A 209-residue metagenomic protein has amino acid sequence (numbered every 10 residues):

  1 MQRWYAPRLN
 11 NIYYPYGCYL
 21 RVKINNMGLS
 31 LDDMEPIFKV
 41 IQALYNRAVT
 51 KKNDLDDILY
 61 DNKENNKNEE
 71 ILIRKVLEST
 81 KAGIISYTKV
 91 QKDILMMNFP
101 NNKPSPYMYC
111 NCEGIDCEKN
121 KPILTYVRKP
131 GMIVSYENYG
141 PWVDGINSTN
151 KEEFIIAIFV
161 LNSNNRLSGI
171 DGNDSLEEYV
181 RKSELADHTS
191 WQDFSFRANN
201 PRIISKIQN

Functional and structural regions predicted by a protein language model:
M1-N209: Bergerat-fold GHKL/Histidine-kinase-like ATPase
